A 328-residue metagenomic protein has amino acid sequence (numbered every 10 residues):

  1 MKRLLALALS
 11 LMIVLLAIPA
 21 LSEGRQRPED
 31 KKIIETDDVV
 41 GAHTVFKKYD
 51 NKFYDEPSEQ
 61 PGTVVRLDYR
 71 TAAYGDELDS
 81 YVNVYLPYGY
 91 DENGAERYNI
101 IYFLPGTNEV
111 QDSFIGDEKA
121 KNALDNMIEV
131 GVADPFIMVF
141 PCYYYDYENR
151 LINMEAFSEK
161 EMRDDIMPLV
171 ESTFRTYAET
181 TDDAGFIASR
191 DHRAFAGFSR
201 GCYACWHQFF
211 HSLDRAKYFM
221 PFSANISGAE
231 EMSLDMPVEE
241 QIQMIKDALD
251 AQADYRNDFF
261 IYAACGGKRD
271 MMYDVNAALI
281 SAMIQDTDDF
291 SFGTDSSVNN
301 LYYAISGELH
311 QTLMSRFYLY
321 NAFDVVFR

Functional and structural regions predicted by a protein language model:
M1-A8: Positively charged n-region of N-terminal signal peptides that target proteins for export
L9, I13-L16: Hydrophobic core
I18-L21: Sec/Tat signal peptide C-region and signal peptidase I cleavage site
E23-R328: Non-catalytic cap/lid and distal C-terminal segments of serine-dependent acyl enzymes
